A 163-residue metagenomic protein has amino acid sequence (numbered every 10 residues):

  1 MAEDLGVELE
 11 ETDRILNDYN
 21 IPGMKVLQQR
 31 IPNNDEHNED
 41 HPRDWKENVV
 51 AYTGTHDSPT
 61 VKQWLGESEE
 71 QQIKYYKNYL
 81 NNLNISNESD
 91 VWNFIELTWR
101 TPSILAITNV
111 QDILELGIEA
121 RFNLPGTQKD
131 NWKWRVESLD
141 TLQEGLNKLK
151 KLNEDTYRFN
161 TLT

Functional and structural regions predicted by a protein language model:
M1-T163: Catalytic cores of glycan-processing enzymes that make or break glycosidic bonds
